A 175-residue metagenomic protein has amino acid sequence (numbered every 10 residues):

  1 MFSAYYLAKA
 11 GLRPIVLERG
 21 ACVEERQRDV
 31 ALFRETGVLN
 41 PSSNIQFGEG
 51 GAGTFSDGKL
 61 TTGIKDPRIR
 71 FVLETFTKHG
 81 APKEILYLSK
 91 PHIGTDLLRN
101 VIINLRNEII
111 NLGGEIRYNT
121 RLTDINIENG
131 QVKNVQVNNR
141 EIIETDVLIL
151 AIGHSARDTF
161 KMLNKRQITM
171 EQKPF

Functional and structural regions predicted by a protein language model:
M1-F175: Residues forming the flavin
